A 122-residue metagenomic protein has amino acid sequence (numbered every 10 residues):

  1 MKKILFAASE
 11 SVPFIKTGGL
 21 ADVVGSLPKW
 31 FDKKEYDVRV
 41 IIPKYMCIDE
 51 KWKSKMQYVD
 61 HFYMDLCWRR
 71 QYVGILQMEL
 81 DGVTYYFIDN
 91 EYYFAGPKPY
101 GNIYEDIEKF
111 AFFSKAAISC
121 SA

Functional and structural regions predicted by a protein language model:
M1-A122: Catalytic cores of nucleotide-sugar-dependent glycosyltransferases that transfer UDP/GDP/TDP-activated
